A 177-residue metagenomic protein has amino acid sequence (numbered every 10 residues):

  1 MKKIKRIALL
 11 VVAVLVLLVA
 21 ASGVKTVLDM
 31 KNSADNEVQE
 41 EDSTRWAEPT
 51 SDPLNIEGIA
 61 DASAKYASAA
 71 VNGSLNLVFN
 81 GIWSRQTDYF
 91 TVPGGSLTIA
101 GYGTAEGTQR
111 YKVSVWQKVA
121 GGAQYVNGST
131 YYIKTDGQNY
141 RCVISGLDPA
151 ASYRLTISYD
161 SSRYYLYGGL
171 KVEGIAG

Functional and structural regions predicted by a protein language model:
M1-Q86: N-terminal prepro-regions of secreted/extracellular proteins
S74-Y111: Short, surface-exposed binding/anchoring microloops in extracellular/periplasmic proteins
G95-I99, S145-S162: Noncatalytic modules at the cell exterior or secretory-pathway interfaces, chiefly beta-strand-rich lectin/adhesion
T108-G122: Short, surface-exposed beta-strand/strand-loop-strand elements in extracellular ectodomains
Q109-Y111, Y153, S161-A176: Edge beta-strands of jelly-roll/beta-sandwich modules across compartments, strongly enriched in secreted/luminal
Q124-G137: Solvent-exposed serine/threonine-rich low-complexity stretches and specific carbohydrate-binding patches
Q138-G146: Exposed aromatic-hydrophobic patches
